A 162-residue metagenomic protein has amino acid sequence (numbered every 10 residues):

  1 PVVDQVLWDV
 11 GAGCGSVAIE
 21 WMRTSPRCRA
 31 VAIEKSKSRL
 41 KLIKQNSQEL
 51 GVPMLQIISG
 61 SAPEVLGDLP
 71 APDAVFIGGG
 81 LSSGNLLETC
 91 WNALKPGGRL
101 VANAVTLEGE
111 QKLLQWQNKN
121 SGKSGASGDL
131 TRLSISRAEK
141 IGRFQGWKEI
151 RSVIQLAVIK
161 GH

Functional and structural regions predicted by a protein language model:
D4-G13: Conserved class I S-adenosyl-L-methionine
C14-P26: Conserved SAM-binding loop of SAM-dependent methyltransferases across substrates and taxa, primarily the Class I
R27-V31: Short beta-strand element of Class I
I33-P70: S-adenosyl-L-methionine
M54, S83-G84, L107: Cytosolic regulatory regions of ion transport systems
I58-V101: Active-site segment flanking the S-adenosylmethionine/decSAM binding pocket in AdoMet-dependent transferases
W91-I154: C-terminal substrate-binding/active-site "lid" region of AdoMet-derived donor-dependent transferases
V158-H162: C-terminal lobe and adjacent flexible extensions of AdoMet/dcAdoMet transferase-like proteins
